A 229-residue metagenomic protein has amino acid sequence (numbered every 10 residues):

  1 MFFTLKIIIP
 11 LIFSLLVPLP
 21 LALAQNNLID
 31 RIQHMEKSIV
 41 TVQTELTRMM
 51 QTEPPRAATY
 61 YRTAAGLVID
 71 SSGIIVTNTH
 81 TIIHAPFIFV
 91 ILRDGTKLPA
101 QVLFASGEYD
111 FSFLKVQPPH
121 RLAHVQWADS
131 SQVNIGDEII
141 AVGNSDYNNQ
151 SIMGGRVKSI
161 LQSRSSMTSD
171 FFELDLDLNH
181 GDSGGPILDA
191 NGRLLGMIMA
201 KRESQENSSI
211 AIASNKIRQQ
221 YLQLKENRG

Functional and structural regions predicted by a protein language model:
K6-P18: Bacterial N-terminal signal peptides
A22-V68, I74, F87, Q220-G229: N-terminal activation segment of mature serine protease catalytic domains
A24-Q33, L46, L122, S145 (+1 more regions): C-terminal cap/linker of serine protease catalytic domains
N27-R31, A123-S169, L178-D182, M199-S209: Flexible, gly/ser-rich surface segments that form the specificity/activation loops bordering the active-site cleft
Q51-T59, L103-D110, I160-F172, Q223: Gly/Ser-enriched beta-turn/beta-hairpin loop segments
Y61-T63, H84, N179-S183: Short, small/polar residue-rich loop motifs at catalytic or cofactor-binding pockets
L67, L178-I198: Catalytic nucleophile loop of clan PA
D70-G143, Y147-Q150, T168, N227-G229: Conserved active-site neighborhood of the chymotrypsin/trypsin-like protease fold
